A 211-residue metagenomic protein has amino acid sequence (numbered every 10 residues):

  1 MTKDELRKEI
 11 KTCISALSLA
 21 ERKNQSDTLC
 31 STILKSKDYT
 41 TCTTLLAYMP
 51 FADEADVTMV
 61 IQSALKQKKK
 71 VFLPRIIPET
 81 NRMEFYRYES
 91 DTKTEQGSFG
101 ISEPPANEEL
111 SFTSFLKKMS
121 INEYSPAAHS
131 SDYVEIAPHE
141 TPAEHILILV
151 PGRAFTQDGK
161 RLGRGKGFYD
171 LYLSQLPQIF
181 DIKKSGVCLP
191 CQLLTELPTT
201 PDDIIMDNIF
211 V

Functional and structural regions predicted by a protein language model:
M1-A143: N-terminal active-site beta-alpha-beta segment that forms phosphate/nucleotide-binding and substrate-recognition loops
N81-V211: Conserved phosphate- and dinucleotide-binding cores of soluble alpha/beta proteins, encompassing both enzyme active
